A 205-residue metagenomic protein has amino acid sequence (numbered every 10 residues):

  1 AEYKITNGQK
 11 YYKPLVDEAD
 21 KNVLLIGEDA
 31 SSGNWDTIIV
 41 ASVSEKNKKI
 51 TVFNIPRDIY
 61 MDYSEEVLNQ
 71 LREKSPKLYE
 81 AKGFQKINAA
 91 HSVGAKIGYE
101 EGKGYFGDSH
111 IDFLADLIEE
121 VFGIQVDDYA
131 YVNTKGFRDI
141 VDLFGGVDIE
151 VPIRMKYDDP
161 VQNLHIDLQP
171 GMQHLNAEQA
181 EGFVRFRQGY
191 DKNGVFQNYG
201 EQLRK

Functional and structural regions predicted by a protein language model:
A1-K205: Non-catalytic, solvent-exposed segments at the cell envelope interface
